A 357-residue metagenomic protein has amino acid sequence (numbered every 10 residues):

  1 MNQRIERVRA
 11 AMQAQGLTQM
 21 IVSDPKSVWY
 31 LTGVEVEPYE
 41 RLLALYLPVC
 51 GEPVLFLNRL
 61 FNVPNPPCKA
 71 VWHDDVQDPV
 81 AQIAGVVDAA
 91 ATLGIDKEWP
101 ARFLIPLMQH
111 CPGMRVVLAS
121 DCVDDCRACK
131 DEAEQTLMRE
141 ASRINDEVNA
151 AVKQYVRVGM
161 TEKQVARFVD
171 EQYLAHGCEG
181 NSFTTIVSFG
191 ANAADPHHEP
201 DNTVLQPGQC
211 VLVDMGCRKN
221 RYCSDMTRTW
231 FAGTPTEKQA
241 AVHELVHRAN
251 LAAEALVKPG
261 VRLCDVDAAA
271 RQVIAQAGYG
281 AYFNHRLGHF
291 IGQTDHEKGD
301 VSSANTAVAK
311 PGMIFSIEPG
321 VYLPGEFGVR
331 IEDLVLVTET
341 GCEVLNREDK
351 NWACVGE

Functional and structural regions predicted by a protein language model:
M1-E357: Active-site neighborhoods and metal-handling regions in enzymes and metal-associated proteins
